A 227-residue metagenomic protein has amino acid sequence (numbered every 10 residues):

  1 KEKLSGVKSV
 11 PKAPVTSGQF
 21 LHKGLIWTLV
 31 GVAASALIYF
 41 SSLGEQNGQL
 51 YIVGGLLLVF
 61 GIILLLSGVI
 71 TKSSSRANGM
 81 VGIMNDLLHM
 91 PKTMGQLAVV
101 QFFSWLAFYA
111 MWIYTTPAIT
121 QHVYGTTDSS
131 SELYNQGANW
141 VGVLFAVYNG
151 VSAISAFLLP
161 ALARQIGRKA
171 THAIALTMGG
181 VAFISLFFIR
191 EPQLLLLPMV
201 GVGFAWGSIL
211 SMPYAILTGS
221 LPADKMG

Functional and structural regions predicted by a protein language model:
K1-F103, Y109: Intracellular loop-helix junctions on the cytosolic face of multi-pass helical membrane proteins
Q46-G55, G125-G150: Loop-to-transmembrane helix entry
A138, A223-G227: Loop-to-transmembrane helix entry/capping segments in MFS-fold secondary transporters and related SLC/MFSD carriers
I154-R168: Helix-to-loop junctions at the C-terminal end of transmembrane segments in multipass secondary transporters
T177-R190: C-terminal ends and interior cores of transmembrane alpha-helices in multi-pass membrane transporters/permeases
F187-M199: Helix-loop junctions at membrane interfaces in 12-TM secondary transporters
S208-P222: Intracellular juxtamembrane helix-capping segments at the cytosolic ends of symmetry-related transmembrane helices
